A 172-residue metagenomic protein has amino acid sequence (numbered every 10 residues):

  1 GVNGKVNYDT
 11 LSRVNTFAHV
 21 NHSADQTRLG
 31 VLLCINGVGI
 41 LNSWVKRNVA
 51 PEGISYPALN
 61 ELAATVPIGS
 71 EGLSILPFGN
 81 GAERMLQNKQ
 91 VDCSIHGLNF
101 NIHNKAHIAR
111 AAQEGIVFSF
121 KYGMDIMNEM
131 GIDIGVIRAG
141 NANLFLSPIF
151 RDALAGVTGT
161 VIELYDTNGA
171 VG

Functional and structural regions predicted by a protein language model:
G1-G172: Active-site core segments that coordinate phosphate-bearing ligands/cofactors across diverse enzyme families
